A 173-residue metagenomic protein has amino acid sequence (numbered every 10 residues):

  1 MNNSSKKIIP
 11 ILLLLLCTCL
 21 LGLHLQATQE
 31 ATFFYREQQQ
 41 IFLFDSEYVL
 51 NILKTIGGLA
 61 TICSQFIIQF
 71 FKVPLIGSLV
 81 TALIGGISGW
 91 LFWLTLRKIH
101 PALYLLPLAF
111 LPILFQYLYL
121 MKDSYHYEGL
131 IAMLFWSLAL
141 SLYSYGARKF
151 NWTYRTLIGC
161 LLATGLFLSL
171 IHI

Functional and structural regions predicted by a protein language model:
M1-L20: Start-transfer (signal-anchor) and selected internal transmembrane alpha helices of multi-pass inner/ER membrane
I9-L12, S46, I99-L108, F150-I158: Membrane-interfacial loop-to-transmembrane alpha-helix junctions, especially the N-terminal start
C17-L25, L105-M121, G129-L142, L157-S169: Membrane-embedded helix bundles of polyisoprenyl
C17-T18, V73, G77, T81-G89 (+1 more regions): Hydrophobic alpha-helical membrane-embedded or membrane-associated segments
G22-I84: Membrane-interface coil-to-helix junctions
I52, I76, V80, Y119-I131: Membrane-embedded glycan-lipid processing machinery
A82-I99, L138-L142: Transmembrane-helix motifs of polytopic, lipid-linked glycan transferases
I171-I173: Conserved small/polar residues in nucleotide/adenosyl-binding loops
